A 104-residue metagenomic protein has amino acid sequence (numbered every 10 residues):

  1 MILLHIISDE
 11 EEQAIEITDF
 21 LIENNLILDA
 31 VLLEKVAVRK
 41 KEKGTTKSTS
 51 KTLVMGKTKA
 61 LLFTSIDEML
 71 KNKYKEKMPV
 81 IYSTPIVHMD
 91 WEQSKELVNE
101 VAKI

Functional and structural regions predicted by a protein language model:
M1-I104: Positively charged, small/polar-rich N-terminal and surface patches that mediate targeting and assembly and bind
